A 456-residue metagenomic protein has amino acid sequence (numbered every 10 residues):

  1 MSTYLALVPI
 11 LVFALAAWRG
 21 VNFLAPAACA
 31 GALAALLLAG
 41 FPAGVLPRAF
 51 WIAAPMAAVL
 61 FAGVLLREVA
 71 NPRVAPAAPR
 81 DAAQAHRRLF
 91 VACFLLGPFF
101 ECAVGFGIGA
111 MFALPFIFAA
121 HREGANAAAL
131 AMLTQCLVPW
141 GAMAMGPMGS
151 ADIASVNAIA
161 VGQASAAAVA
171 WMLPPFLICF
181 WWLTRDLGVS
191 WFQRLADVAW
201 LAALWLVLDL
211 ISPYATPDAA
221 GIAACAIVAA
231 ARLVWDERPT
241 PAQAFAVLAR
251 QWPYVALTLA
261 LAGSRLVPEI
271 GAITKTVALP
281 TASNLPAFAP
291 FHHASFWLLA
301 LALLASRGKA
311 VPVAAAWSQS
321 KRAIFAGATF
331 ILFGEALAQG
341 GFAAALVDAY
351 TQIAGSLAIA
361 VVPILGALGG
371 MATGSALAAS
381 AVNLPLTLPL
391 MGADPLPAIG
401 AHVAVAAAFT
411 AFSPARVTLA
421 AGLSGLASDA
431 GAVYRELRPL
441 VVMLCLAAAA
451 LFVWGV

Functional and structural regions predicted by a protein language model:
M1-L7, I52-A58, E101-A110, I159-P174 (+4 more regions): Structural signature of hydrophobic alpha-helical transmembrane segments
T3-F13, R19-A39, M56-V64, L201 (+4 more regions): Hydrophobic mid-bilayer segments of alpha-helices in multi-pass membrane transport proteins, especially secondary
A39-G44, A103, M143-I159, V207-Y214 (+5 more regions): Transmembrane helix-loop junctions in multi-pass membrane proteins
Q84-P115, V138-P139, G327-L332, G355-L386: Hydrophobic alpha-helical transmembrane segments of multi-pass integral membrane proteins, predominantly secondary
H86-P98, E123-W140, I159-L173, S356-M371 (+1 more regions): Alpha-helical transmembrane segments of multi-pass membrane proteins
I108-A119, M145-V156, L377-L390, R416-D429: Re-entrant/interfacial helical elements at transmembrane boundaries that shape and gate the permeation pathway
N126-A230, D394-A398, T418-F452, V456: Membrane-core helix-loop-helix motifs of multi-pass transport proteins
A224, A229-R232, P239-T373: Transmembrane helical segments that form the transport core of multi-pass membrane transport proteins
